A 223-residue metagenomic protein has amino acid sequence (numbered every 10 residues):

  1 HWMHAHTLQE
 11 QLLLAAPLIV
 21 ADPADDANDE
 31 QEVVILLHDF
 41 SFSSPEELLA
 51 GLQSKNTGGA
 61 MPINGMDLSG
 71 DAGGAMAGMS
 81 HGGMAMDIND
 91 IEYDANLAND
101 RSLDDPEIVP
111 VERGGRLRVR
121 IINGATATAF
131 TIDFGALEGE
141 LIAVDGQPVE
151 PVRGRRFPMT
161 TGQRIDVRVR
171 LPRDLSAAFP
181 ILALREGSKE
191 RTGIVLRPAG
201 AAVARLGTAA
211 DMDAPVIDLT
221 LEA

Functional and structural regions predicted by a protein language model:
H1-L36: Hydrophobic or amphipathic alpha-helical targeting/insertion segments
A15, E46-L49, T131-I132: A short secondary-structure junction signal
D25-A27, G59, I142: Short, intrinsically disordered/low-complexity patches at protein termini and at juxtamembrane boundaries
N28-E32, E46-L49, L206-A209: Short, charged, solvent-exposed linker or helix-capping segments at domain edges/interfaces that act as flexible hinges
V33, L37, S41-A98: Polar, glycine-rich mid-to-C-terminal structural blocks that act as macromolecule-binding/assembly scaffolds
D39, A77-L219: Histidine- and aromatic-rich segments of cupredoxin/plastocyanin-like copper-binding domains
